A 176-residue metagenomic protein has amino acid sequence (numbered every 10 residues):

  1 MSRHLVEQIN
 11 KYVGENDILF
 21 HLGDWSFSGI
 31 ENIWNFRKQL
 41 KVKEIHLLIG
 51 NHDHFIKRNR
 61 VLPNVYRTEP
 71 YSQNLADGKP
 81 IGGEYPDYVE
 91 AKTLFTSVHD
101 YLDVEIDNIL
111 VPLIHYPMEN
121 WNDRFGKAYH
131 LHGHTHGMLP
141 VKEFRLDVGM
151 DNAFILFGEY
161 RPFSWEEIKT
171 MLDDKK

Functional and structural regions predicted by a protein language model:
M1-Y101: Core catalytic region of metal-dependent phosphoesterases/phosphodiesterases, especially metallo-beta-lactamase-like
N64-K176: Conserved beta-sheet core of the metallophosphoesterase superfamily
